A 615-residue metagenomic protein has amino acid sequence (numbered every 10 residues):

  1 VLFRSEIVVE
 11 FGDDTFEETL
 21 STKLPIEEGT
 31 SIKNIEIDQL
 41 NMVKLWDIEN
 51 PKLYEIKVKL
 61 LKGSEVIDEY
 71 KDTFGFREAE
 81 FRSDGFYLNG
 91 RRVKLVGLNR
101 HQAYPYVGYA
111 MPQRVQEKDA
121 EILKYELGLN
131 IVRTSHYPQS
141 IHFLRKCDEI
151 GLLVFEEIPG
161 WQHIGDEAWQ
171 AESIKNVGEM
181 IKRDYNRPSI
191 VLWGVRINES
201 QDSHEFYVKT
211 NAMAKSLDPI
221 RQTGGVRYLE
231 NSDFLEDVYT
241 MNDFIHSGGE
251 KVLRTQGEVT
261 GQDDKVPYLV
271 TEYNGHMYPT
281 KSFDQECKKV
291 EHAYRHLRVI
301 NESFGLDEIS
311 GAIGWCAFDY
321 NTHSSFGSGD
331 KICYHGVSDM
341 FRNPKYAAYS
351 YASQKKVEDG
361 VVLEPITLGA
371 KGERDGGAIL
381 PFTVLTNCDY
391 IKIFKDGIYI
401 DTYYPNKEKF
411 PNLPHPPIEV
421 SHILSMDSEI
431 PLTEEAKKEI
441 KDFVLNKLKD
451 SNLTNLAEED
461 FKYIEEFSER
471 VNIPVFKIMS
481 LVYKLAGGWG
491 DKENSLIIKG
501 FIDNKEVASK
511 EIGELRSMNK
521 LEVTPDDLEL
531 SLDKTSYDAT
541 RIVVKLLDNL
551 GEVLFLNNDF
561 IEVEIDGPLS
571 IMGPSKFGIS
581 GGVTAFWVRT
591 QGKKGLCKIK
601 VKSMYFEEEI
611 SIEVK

Functional and structural regions predicted by a protein language model:
V1-T134, K146, G151-V154, N176 (+3 more regions): Secreted/periplasmic carbohydrate-active enzymes, especially glycoside hydrolases
E121-Y125, I131-F382, T402-K407: Substrate-binding/catalytic cleft of secreted carbohydrate-active enzymes, primarily glycoside hydrolases
